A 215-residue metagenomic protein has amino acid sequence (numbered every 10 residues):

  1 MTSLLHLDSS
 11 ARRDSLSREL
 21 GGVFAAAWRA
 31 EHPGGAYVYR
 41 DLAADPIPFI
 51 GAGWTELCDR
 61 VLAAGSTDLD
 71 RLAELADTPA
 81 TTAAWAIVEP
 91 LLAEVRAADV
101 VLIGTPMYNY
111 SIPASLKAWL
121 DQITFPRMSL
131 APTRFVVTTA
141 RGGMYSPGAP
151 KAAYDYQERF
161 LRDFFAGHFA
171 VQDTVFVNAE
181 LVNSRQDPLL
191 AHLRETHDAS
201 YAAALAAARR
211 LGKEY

Functional and structural regions predicted by a protein language model:
M1-I103, Y110-Q122, A206-K213: N-terminal beta1-alpha1-beta2 submodule of the flavodoxin-like/Rossmannoid cofactor-binding fold
H6, I103, F135-T139, F176: Structural beta-sheet core signal
P33, L130-R134: A short helix->loop->beta-strand "cap" motif at the edges of active sites that frequently abuts
L42-P48, G143, L181-S184: Short, internal active-site loops enriched in acidic
A98-D99, P132, V171: Short, well-ordered alpha-helix to beta-strand connector turns
M107, G148-A152: Short, solvent-exposed loop/turn segments at secondary-structure boundaries
Y110-I112, M144-P147: Short, solvent-exposed loop/turn segments at secondary-structure junctions
K151-D155, L161-Y215: Glycine-rich phosphate/pyrophosphate-binding loop and the adjoining helix
